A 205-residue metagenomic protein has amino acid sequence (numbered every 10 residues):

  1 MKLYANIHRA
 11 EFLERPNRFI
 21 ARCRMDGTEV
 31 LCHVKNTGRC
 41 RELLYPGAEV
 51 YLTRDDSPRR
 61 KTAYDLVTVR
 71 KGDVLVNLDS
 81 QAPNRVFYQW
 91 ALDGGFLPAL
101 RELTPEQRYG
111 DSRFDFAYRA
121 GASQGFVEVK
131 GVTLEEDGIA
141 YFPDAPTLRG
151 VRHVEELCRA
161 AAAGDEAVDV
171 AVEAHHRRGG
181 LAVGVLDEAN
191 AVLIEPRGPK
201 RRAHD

Functional and structural regions predicted by a protein language model:
A10, F114-D144, L157: Conserved catalytic cores of phosphodiester-cleaving nucleases, focusing on short active-site segments
E14, R54-R59: Short, charged beta-turn/beta-strand-edge "cap" motif at the junction between a beta-strand and an adjacent loop
N17-R22: Short aromatic-glycine-enriched beta-strand elements
V30-C40: Short alpha-helix capping/helix-loop boundary micro-motifs
G38-Y51: Short nucleic-acid-contacting surface segments enriched for D/E, G, S/T with interspersed K/R
P58-D73: OB-fold/S1-family single-stranded nucleic acid-binding modules
G95-Y109: A short acidic/basic microdomain associated with nuclease active sites
H175-D205: N-terminal low-complexity segments that are often proline-rich with Ser/Thr-Pro
